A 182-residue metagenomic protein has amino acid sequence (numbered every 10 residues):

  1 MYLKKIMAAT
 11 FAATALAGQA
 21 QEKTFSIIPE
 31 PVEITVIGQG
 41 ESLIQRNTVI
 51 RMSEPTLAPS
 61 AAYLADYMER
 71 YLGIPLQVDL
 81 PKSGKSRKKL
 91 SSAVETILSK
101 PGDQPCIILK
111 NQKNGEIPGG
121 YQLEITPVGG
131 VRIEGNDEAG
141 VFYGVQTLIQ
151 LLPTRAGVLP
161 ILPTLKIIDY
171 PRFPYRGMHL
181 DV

Functional and structural regions predicted by a protein language model:
M1-T24: Bacterial Sec-dependent N-terminal signal peptides
Q21-R176: Contiguous, structured surface segment used for ligand recognition
G177-V182: Active-site mouth loops of central-metabolism enzymes
